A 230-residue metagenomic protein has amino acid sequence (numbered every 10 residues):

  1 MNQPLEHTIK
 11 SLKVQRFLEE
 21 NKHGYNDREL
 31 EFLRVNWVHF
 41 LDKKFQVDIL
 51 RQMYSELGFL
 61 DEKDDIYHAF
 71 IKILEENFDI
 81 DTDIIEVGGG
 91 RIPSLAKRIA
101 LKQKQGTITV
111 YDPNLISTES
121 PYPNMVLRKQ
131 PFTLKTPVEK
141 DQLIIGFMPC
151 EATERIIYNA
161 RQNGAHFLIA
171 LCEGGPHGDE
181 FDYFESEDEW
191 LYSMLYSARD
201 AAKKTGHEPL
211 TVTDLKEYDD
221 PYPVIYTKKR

Functional and structural regions predicted by a protein language model:
N2-T82, R91-K97, L101: S-adenosyl-L-methionine
I84-K135: SAM cofactor-binding core of SAM-dependent methyltransferases, primarily the Rossmann-like beta-alpha-beta module
I85-E86, L143-G146, T211-T213: Short catalytic-loop micro-motif centered on adjacent basic/acidic residues
Y122, I156-Y158, F181: Short amphipathic alpha-helical segments
Q142-I157, E173: A short SAM/SAH-binding and catalytic strip from SAM-dependent methyltransferases
I156-H166: A short glycine-rich, Lys/Arg-flanked "PGG" loop and its adjoining helix->strand segment in the class I
G164-D179: Conserved beta-strand signature within the Rossmann-like core of class I S-adenosyl-L-methionine
F184-R230: Active-site capping/gating segments
